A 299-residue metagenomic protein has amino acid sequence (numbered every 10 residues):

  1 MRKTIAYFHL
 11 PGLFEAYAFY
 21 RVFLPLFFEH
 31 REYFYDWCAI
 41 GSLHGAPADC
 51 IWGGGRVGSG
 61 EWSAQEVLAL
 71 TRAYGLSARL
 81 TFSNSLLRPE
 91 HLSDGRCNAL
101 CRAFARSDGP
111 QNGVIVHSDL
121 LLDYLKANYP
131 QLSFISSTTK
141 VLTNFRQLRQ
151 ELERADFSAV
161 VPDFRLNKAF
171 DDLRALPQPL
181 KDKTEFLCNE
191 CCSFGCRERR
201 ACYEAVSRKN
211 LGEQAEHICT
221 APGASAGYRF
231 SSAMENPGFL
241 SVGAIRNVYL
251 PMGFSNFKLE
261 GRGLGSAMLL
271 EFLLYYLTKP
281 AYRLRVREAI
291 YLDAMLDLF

Functional and structural regions predicted by a protein language model:
M1-Q147, E151, F157-F299: Active-site pocket-lining/capping segments in soluble small-molecule metabolic enzymes
